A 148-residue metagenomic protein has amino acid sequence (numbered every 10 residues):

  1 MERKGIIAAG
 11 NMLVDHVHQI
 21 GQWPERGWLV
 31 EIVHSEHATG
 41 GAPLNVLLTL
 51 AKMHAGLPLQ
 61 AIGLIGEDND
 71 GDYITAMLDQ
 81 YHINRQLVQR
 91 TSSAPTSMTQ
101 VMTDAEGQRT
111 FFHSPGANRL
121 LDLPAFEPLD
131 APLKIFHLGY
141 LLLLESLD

Functional and structural regions predicted by a protein language model:
M1-L13, A76-R90, A94, T103-D148: Ribokinase/PfkB-type carbohydrate-kinase core domain
M1-L64, N69-Q80: Glycine-rich phosphate/adenosyl-contacting loop at the front of the ribokinase-like
G40, A94-S97: Short, basic and Ser/Thr-rich N-terminal targeting/leader segments
